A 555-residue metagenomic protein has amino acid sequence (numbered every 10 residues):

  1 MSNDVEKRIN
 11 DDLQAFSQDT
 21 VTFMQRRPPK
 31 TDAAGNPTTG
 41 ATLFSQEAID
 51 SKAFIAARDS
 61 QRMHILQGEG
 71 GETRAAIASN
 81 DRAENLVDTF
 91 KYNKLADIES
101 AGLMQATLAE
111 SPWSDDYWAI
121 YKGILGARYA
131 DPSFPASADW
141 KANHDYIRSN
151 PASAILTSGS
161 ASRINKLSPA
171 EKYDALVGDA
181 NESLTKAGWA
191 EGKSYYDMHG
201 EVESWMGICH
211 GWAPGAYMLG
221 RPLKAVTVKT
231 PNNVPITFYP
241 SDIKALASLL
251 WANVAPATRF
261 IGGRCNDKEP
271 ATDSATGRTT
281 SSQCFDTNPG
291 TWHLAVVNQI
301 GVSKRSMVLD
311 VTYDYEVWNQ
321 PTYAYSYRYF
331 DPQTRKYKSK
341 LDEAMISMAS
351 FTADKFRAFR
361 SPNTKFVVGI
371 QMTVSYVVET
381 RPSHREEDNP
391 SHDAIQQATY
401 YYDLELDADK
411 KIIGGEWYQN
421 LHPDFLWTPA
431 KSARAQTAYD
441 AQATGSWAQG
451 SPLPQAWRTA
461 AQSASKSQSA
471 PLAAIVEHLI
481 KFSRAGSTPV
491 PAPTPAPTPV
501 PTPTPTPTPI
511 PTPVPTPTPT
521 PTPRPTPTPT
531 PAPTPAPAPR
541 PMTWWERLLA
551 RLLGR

Functional and structural regions predicted by a protein language model:
S2-T444, A448-P454, R458-S463, S467 (+2 more regions): Active-site-adjacent structural elements in enzyme catalytic domains
W292-V296, T534, R551-R555: Generic low-polarity alpha-helical segments
T488, A492-R540: Ser/Thr-rich, Proline-interspersed low-complexity disordered segments
P537-R555: Composition-driven, intrinsically disordered low-complexity tracts enriched in small residues
